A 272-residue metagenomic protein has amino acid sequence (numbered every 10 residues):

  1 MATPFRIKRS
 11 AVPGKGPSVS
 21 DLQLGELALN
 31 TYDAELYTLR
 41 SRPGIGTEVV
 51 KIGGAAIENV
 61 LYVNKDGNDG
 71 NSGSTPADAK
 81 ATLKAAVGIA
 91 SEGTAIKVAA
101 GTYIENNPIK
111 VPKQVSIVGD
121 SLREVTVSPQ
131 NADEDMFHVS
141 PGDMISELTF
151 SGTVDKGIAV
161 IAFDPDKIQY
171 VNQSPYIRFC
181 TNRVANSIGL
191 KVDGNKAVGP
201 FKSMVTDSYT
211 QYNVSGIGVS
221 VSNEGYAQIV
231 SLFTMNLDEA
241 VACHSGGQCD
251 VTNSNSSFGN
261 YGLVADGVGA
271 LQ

Functional and structural regions predicted by a protein language model:
M1-L27, I45-G54: Extracellular/surface-exposed low-complexity repeats and stalk/linker segments enriched in Gly/Pro and small polar
A11-L22, N71, A100-I104, N131-A132: Surface-exposed ligand/attachment interfaces on beta-rich extracellular proteins
P13, G54-A85, T102, D120-R123: Right-handed parallel beta-helix/beta-solenoid
D21-T38, L61-N64, I96-V98: Short hydrophobic/aromatic-rich beta-strand motifs
L61, I96, Y103, I109 (+12 more regions): Solenoid scaffold repeats with emphasis on beta-solenoid/beta-helix
S91, I104-V118, T126-N172: Extracellular beta-strand-rich solenoid/capping regions of secreted or surface-exposed proteins that bind or remodel
T94, N106-P108, L122, T126-E134 (+5 more regions): Short glycine/acidic-rich loop motifs that flank beta-strands on beta-rich extracellular proteins
M144-Y226: Right-handed parallel beta-helix
